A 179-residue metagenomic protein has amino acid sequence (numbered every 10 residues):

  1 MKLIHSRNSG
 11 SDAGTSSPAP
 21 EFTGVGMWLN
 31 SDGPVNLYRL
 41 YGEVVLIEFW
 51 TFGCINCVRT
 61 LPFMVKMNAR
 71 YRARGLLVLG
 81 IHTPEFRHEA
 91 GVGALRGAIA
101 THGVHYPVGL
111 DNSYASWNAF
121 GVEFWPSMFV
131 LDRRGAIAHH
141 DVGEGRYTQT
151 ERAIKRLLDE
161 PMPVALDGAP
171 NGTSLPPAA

Functional and structural regions predicted by a protein language model:
M1-V35, L40, T148-A179: Non-globular targeting/processing and membrane-anchoring segments
P20, I55-N56, P62-K66, A73 (+3 more regions): Proline-centered helix-kink/hinge sites
V35-V58, M64, V78-L79: Short active-site neighborhood of thiol/selenol oxidoreductases, capturing the structured segment around
G42-V45, R74-L77, G103-P107, R133: Loop/turn elements at helix/coil->beta-strand transitions in domains of secreted/extracellular proteins
F49-W50, I81-P84, D111-N112, D141-G143: Active-site-proximal beta-strand/loop segments in catalytic clefts of secreted hydrolases
V58-H102, N112-N118: Structural microenvironment flanking redox-active thiols in thiol-disulfide oxidoreductases
A69-A73, A100, A136, K155-P163: Sec-exported extracytoplasmic/periplasmic mature domains
A100-Y106, L110-K155: Thiol/disulfide oxidoreductase modules built on the thioredoxin-like
